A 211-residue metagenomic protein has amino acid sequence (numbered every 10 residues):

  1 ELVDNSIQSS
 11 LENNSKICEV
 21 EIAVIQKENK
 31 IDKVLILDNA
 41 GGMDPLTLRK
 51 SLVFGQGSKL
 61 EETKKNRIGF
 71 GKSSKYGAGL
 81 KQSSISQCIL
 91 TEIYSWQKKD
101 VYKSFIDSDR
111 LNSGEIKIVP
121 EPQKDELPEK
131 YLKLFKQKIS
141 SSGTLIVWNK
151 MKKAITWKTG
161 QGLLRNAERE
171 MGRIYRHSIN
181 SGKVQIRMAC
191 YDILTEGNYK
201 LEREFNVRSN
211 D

Functional and structural regions predicted by a protein language model:
E1-I22, Q26, G79-S84: Conserved ATP-binding N-box helix of the HATPase_c
Q8-S9, G41-M43: Residues immediately C-terminal
V24-V34: Short beta-strand-loop-beta element adjacent to the nucleotide/active-site pocket used for signaling
D38: Acidic ATP/Mg2+-coordinating residue in the GHKL
G42-K50: Short helix N-cap motif at coil->helix boundaries in the Bergerat
K50-S73: Bergerat-fold ATP-binding/catalytic subdomain of histidine kinases
N66-I193: GHKL-type ATPase core
L127-L134, G197-D211: GHKL/Histidine-kinase-like ATPase module
